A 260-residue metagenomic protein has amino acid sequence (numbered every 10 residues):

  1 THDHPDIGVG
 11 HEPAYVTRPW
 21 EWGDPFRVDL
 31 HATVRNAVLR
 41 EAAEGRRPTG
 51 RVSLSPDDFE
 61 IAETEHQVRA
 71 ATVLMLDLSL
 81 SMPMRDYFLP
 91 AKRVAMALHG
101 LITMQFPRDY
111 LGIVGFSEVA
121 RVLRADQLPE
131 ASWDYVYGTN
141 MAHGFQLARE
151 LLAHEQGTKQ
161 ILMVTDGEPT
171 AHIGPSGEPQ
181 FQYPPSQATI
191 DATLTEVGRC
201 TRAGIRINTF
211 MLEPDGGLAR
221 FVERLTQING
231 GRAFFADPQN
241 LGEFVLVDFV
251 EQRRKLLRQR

Functional and structural regions predicted by a protein language model:
T1-R69: Acidic/polar low-complexity segments with low predicted structural confidence
G10-D24, L78-M82, P129-S132, T209: Short hinge/gating elements
D24, V28, S81-L89, Y135-T139 (+1 more regions): Ordered, soluble secondary-structure elements with a strong preference for glycine-centered loop motifs and nearby
V34-R35, T64-P129, M141-R149, G157-V164 (+1 more regions): Von Willebrand factor
D58-F59, V94, H143-L147, A192-E196: Well-ordered alpha-helical segments embedded in enzymatic catalytic cores
L128-E130, R206-Q259: Von Willebrand factor A/integrin I-like adhesion domains
Y135-T139, G167-I228: VWA/integrin I-like adhesion module and closely mimicked acidic/polar interface patches used
R149-E150, H154, G198: N-linked glycosylation sequons
